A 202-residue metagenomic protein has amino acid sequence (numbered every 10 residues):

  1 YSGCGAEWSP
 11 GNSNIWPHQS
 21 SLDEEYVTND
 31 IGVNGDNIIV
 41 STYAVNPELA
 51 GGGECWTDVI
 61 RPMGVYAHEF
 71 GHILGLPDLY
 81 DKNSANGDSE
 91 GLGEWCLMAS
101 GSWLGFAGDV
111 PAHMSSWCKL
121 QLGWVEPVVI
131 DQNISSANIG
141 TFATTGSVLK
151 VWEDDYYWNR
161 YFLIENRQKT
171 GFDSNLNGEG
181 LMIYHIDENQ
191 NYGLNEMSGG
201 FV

Functional and structural regions predicted by a protein language model:
S2-L176, Y184-N189: Extracellular hydrolytic enzyme modules, especially secreted metalloproteases of the metzincin/thermolysin-like class
I186-V202: Extended, compositionally biased non-globular segments
